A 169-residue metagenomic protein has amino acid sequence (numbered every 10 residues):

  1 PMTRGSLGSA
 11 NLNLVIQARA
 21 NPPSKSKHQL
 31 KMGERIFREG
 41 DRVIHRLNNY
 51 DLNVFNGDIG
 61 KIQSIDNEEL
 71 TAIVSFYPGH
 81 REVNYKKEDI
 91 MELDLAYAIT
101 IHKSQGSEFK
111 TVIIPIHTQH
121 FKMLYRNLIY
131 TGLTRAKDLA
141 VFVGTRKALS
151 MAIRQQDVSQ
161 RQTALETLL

Functional and structural regions predicted by a protein language model:
P1-N56: Conserved helicase/translocase motor-coupling segment
N56-L169: C-terminal accessory regions
